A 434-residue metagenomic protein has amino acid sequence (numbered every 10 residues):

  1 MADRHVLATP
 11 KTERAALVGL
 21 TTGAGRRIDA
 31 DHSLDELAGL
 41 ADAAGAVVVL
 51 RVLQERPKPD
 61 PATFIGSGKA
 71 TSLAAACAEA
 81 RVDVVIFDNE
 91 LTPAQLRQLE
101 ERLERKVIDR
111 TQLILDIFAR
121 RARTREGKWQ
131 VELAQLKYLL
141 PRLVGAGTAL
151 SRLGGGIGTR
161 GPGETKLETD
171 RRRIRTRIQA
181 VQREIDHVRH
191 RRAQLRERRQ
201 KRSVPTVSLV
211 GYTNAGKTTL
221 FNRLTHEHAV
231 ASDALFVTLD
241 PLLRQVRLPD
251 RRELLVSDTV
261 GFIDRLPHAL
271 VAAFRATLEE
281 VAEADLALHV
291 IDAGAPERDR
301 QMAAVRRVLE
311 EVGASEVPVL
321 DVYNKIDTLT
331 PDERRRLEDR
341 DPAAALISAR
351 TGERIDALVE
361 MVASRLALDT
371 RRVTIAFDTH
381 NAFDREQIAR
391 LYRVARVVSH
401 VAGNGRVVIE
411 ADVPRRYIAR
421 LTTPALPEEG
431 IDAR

Functional and structural regions predicted by a protein language model:
M1-L115, G430-R434: N-terminal accessory targeting/assembly segments
M1-V18, T22, D29, A38 (+6 more regions): C-terminal-of-GTPase-core extension/linker across diverse P-loop GTPases
A2-D3, H190-R192, R196-P205, R223-L255 (+3 more regions): Switch I (effector-binding) loop of TRAFAC-class P-loop GTPase G-domains
A24-D29, K58-T63, R121-E126, T165-K166 (+4 more regions): Flexible beta-alpha connector loops of hexameric P-loop NTPases
R26, S33-A43, V47, A70 (+4 more regions): Conserved C-terminal guanine-recognition region of P-loop GTPase G domains, centered on the G4
T111-L115, L235-F236, A349-T351: Short, acidic/turn-prone active-site loops that include or flank metal/cofactor- and phosphate-binding residues
Q112-V131: Short alpha-helix plus adjacent loop in nuclease-associated cores
